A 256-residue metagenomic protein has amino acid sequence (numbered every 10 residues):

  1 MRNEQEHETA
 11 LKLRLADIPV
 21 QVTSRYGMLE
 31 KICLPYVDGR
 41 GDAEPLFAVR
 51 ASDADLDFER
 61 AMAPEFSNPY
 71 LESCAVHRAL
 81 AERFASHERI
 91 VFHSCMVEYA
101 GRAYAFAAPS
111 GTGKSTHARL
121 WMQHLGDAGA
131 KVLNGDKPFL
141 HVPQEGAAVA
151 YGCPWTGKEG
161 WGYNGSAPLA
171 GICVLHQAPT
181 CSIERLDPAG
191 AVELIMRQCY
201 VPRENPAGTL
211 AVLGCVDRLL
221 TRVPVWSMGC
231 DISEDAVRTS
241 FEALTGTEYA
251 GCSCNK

Functional and structural regions predicted by a protein language model:
R2, G39-A43: Acidic-aromatic/histidine active-site loop/patch
R2-L34, F66, S86, H93-C95 (+3 more regions): Glycine-rich, often acidic-flanked micro-motifs that create phosphate/phosphodiester-binding or positioning elements
E30-V37, A48-R50, A54: Core catalytic alpha/beta fold that binds nucleotide/phospho-ligands
P45-R102: Extreme N-terminal, non-catalytic leader segments that precede Walker-type/kinase nucleotide-binding cores
S110: Walker A/P-loop nucleotide-binding motif
G113: Conserved glycine(s) of the Walker
H117-A118: Post-Walker A alpha-helix
